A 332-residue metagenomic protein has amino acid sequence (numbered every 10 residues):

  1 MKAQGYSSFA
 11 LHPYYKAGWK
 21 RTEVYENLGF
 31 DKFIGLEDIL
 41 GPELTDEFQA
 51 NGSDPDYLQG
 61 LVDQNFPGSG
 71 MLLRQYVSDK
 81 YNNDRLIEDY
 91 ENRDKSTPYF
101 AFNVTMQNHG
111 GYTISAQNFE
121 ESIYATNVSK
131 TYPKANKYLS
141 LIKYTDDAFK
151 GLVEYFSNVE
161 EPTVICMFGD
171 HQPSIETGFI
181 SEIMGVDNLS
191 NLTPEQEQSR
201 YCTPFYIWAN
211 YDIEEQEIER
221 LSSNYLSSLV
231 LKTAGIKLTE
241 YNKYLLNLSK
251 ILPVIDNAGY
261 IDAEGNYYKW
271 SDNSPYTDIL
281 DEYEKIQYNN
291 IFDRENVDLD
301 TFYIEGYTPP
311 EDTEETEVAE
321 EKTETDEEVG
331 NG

Functional and structural regions predicted by a protein language model:
M1-G332: Solvent-exposed soluble domains appended to multi-pass membrane proteins
